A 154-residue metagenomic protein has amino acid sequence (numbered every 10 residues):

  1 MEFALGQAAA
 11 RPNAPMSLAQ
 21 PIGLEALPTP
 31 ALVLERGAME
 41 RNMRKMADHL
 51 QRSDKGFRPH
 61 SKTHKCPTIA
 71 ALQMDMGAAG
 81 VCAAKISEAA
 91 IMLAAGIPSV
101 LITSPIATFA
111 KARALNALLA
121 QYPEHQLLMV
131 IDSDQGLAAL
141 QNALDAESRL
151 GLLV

Functional and structural regions predicted by a protein language model:
E2-P21: Acidic, low-complexity proline/glycine-rich segments
L5, Q20-L24, H49, A79 (+2 more regions): Bulky hydrophobic/aromatic packing residues
P15-A19, A38-I69, C82: N-terminal glycine-rich anion-binding loops that anchor highly charged ligand groups
P15-L34: Generic N-terminal amphipathic, Lys/Arg-enriched alpha-helix
P30-L32, S53-G56, L72-D75: A short, structure-level motif marking secondary-structure boundaries and short turns
L34-G37, L128: Short, surface-exposed alpha-helical recognition segments that flank or form part of ligand/macromolecule-binding
H60-V154: Active-site-proximal beta-alpha core segment in soluble small-molecule metabolic enzymes
